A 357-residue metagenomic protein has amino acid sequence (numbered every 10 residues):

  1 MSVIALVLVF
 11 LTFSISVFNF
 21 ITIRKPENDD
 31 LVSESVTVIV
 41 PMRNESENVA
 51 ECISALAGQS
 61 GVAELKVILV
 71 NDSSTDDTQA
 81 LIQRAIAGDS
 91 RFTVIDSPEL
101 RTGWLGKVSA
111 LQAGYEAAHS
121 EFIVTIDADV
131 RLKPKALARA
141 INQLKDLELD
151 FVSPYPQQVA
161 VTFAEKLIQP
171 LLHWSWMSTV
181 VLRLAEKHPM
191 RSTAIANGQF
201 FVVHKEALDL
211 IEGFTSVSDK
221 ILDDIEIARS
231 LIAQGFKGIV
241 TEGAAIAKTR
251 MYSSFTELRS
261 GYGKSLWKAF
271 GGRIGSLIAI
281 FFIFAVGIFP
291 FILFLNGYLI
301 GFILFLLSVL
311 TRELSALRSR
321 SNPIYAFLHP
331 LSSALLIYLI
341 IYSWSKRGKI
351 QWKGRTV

Functional and structural regions predicted by a protein language model:
M1-V32, P170, L336: N-terminal membrane-anchoring/stem segments of glycan-assembly enzymes
E34-T37, K66: Cell-envelope/extracellular polymer assembly enzymes that use nucleotide-activated donors
S54-E64: Short, acidic, metal-binding catalytic loop of nucleotide-sugar glycosyltransferases
N71-L81, P98-E99, V130: A conserved acidic beta->alpha catalytic loop
D77, A128-Q143: Acidic donor-binding/catalytic loop of UDP-sugar-dependent glycosyltransferases, especially processive GT2
D96-A110, G114, R139, Q143-V202 (+3 more regions): Long helical/loop segments within the catalytic core of UDP-sugar-dependent glycosyltransferases, especially the large
L144, F151-W176, E206-D209, F214-G275: Catalytic donor/gating beta->alpha subdomain of glycosyltransferases that bind UDP-sugars
I280-Q351: Membrane-embedded multi-pass helical conduit in multi-pass membrane proteins, especially envelope-biosynthetic
